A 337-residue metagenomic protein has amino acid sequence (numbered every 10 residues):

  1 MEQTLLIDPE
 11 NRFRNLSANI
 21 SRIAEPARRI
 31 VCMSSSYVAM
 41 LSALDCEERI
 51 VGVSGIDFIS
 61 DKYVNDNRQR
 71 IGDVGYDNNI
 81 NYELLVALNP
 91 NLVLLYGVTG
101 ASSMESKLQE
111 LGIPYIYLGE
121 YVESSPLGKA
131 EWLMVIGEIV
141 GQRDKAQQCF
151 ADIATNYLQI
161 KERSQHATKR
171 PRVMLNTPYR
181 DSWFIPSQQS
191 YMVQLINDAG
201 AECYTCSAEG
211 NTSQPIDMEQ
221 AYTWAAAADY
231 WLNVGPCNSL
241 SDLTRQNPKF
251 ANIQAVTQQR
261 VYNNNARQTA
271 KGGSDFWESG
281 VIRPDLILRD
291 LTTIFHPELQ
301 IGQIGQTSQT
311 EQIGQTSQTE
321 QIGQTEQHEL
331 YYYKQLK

Functional and structural regions predicted by a protein language model:
M1-A27, Q300-Q309, Q318-Q324, L330-K337: N-terminal hydrophobic or amphipathic helices and topogenic motifs
Q3-L16, I23-A87, L92-T99: A short, structured surface patch at a secondary-structure boundary
R29, L92, A101-S182, C206-S207 (+3 more regions): Extracytoplasmic substrate-binding proteins
V31-C32, R49-S54, L92-Y96, Y115-L118 (+4 more regions): Structural recognition of the beta-strand scaffold that forms the well-ordered cores of secreted hydrolase catalytic
C46, L111-G112, A199-G200, T257: Short, structured coil segments at secondary-structure junctions
I59-R68, L84, S125-K129, N265 (+1 more regions): Short, charged, surface-exposed secondary-structure boundary motifs
Y63-D73, A199-T212, A255: A local structural motif
E162-N247: Flexible, glycine-rich surface segments
